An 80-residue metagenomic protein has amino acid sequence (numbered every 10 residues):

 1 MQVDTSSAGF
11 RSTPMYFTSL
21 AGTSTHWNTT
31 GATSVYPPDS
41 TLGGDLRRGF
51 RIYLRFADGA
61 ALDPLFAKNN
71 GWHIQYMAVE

Functional and structural regions predicted by a protein language model:
M1-E80: Extracellular attachment/recognition segments
